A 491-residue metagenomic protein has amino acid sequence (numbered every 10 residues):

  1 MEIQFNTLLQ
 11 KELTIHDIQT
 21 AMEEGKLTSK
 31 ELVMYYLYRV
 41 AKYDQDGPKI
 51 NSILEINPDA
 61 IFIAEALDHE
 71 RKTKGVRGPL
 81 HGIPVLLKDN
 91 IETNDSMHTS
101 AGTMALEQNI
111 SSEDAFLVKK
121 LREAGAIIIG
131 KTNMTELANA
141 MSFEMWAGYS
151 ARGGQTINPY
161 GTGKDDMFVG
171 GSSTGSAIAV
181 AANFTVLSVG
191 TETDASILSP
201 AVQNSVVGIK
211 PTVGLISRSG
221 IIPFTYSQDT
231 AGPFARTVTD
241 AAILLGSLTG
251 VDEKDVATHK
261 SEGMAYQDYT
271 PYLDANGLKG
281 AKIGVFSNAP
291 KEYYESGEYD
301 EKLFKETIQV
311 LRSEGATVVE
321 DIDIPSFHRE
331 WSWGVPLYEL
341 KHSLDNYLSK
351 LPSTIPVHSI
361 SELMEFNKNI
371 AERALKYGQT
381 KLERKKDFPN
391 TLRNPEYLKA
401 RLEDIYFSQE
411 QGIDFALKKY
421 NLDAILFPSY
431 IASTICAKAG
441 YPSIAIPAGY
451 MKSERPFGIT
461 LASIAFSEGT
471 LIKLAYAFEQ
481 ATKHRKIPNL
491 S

Functional and structural regions predicted by a protein language model:
M1-I63, K72, E306-Q309, S313-A316 (+4 more regions): An N-terminal boundary/leader segment
K11, I15, K42-G47, P79-K120 (+1 more regions): Enzymes and membrane/adaptor proteins characterized by extended Gly/Ser/Thr/Asp/Glu-rich, aromatic-dotted
I15-H16, S100-T103, G161-T162, S172 (+3 more regions): Flexible glycine/proline-enriched surface loops and loop-helix/loop-strand junctions
G25, G82, K88, E123 (+5 more regions): Glycine-rich, small-residue loops and helix-cap segments that act as flexible hinges at active-site edges
H81-M104, G277-N288, Y338-S408, R455-I459: Short helix-loop capping/hinge segments that flank enzyme active sites or metal/cofactor-binding pockets
E113-V251, P428, K438-T460: Short glycine/serine-rich loop segments
K210-K302, H484-S491: A short helix-breaking turn/cap at a secondary-structure junction
V238-Q267, E292-F327, D345-N369: Acidic-enriched catalytic cores of C-N bond-cleaving enzymes acting on peptides and small amides
